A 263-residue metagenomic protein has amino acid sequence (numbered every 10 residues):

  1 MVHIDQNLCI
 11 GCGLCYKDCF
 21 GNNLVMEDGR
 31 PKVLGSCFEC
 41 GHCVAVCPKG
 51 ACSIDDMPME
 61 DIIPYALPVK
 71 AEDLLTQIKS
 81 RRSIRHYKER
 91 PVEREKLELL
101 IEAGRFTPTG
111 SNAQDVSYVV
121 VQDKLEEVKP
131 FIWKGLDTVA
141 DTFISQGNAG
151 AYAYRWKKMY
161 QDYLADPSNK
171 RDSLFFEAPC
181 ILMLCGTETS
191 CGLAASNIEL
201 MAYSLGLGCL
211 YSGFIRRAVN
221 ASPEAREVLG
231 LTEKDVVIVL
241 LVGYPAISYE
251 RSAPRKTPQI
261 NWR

Functional and structural regions predicted by a protein language model:
M1-R263: Acidic, surface-exposed loops and disordered segments
